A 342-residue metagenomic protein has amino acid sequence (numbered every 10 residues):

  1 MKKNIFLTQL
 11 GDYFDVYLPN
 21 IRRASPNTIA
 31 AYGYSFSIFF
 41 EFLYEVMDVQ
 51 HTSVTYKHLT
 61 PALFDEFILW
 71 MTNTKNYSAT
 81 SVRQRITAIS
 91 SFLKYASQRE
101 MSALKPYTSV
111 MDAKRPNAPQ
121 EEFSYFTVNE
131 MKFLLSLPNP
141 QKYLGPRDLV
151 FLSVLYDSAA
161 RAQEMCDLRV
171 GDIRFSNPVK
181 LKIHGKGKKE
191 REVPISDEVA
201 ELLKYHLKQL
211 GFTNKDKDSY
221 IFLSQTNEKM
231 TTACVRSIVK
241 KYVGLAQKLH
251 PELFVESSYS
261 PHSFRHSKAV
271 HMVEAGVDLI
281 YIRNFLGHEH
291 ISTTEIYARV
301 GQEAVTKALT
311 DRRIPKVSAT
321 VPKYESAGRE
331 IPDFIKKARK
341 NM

Functional and structural regions predicted by a protein language model:
M1-M342: Conserved catalytic core of the tyrosine transesterase superfamily
